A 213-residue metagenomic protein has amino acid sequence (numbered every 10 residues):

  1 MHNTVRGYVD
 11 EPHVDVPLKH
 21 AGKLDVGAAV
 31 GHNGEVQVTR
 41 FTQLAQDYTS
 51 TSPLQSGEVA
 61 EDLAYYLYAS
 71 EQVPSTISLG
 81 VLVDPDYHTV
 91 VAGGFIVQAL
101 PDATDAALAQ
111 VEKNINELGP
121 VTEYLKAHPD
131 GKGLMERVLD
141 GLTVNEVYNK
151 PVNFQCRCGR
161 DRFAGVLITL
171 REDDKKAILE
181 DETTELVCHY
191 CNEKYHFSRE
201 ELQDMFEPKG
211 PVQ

Functional and structural regions predicted by a protein language model:
M1-Y148: Interaction interfaces in information-processing and related assembly proteins
N116-Q213: Cys/His-clustered metal-coordination modules, chiefly Zn-binding fingers
